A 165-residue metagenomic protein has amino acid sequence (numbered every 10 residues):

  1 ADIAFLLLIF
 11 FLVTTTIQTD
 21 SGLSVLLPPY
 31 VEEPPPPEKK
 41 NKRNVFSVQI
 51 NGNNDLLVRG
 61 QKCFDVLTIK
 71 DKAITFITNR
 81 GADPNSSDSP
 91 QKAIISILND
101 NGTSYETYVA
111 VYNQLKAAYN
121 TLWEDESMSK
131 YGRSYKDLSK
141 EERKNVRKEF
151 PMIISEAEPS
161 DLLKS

Functional and structural regions predicted by a protein language model:
A1-G22: Hydrophobic single transmembrane helices highlighted by the model
I17-S165: Long, low-hydrophobicity, acidic/polar, solvent-exposed interaction domains
